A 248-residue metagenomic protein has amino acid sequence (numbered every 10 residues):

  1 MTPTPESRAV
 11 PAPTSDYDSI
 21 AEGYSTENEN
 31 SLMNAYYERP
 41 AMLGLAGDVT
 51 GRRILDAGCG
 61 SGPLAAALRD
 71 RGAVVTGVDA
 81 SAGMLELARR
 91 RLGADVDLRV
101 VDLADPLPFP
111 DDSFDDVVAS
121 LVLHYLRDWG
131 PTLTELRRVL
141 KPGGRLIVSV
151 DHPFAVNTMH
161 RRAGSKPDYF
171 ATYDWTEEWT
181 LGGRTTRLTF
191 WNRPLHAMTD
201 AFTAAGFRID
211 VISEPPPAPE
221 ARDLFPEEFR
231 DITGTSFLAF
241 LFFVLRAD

Functional and structural regions predicted by a protein language model:
T2-T50, P63, A67, M84-L87 (+2 more regions): Conserved class I S-adenosyl-L-methionine
L55-A57, S61-P106: Class I SAM-dependent methyltransferase SAM/SAH-binding core
L107-D116: A short acidic, Gly/Pro-enriched loop at the edge of an enzyme's catalytic core that lines a small-molecule cofactor
D115-W129: A short SAM/SAH-binding and catalytic strip from SAM-dependent methyltransferases
G130-R145: A short glycine-rich, Lys/Arg-flanked "PGG" loop and its adjoining helix->strand segment in the class I
L146-E178: Conserved class I S-adenosyl-L-methionine
V150, F154, G183-H196: Acceptor-substrate binding/catalytic loop of class I
W179, T189-I212: Short alpha-helix
